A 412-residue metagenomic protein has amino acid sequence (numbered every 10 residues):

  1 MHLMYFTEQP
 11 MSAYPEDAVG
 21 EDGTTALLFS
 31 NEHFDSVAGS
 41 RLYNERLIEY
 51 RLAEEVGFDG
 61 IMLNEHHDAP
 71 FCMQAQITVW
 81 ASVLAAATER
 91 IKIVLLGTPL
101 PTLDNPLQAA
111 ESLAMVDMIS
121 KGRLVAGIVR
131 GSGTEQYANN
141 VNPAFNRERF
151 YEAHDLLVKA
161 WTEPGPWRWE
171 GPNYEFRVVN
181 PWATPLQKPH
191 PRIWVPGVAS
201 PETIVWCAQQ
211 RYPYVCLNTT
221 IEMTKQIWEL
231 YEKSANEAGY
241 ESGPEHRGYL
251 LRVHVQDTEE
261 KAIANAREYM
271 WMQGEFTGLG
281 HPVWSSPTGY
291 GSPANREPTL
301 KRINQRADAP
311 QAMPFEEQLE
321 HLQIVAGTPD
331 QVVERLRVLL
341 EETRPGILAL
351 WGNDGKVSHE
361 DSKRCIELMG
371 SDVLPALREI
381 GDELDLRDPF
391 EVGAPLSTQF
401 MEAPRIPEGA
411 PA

Functional and structural regions predicted by a protein language model:
M1-I91, P189-P191, D388-V392, A403-A412: N-terminal beta1-alpha1-beta2 module of alpha/beta enzyme domains
L3, A53, G57, E65 (+9 more regions): Conserved, mostly hydrophobic/aromatic
L3-T7, I61-L63, I93-L96, L124-I128 (+4 more regions): Hydrophobic faces of well-ordered beta-strands that scaffold small-molecule active sites in alpha/beta enzyme cores
M4-F34, R147-W182, M223-P345, L374 (+1 more regions): An alpha-helical appendage that flanks or caps ligand/catalytic pockets
L28-N44, G97-L107, P189-A199, V253-Q256 (+1 more regions): Active-site mouth loops of central-metabolism enzymes
E54-E55, A81-R90, L113, D117-L124 (+3 more regions): Acidic (Asp/Glu)-rich catalytic clusters
G60-W80, L100, Y137, T219 (+1 more regions): Glycine-rich, proline-tolerant flexible connector loops at the mouths of alpha/beta enzymes
A199-M223, I227-W228, E232: A conserved active-site cap/scaffold subdomain adjacent to cofactor or substrate pockets
